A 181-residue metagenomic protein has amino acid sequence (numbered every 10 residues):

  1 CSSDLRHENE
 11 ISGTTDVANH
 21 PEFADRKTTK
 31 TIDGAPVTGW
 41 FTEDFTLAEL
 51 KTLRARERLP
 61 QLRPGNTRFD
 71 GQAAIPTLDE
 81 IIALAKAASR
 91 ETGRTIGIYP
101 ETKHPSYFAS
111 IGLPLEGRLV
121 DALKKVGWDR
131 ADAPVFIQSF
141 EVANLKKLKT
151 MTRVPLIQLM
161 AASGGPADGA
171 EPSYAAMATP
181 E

Functional and structural regions predicted by a protein language model:
C1-E181: Phosphate-group recognition and catalysis centered on beta-loop-alpha active-site segments
